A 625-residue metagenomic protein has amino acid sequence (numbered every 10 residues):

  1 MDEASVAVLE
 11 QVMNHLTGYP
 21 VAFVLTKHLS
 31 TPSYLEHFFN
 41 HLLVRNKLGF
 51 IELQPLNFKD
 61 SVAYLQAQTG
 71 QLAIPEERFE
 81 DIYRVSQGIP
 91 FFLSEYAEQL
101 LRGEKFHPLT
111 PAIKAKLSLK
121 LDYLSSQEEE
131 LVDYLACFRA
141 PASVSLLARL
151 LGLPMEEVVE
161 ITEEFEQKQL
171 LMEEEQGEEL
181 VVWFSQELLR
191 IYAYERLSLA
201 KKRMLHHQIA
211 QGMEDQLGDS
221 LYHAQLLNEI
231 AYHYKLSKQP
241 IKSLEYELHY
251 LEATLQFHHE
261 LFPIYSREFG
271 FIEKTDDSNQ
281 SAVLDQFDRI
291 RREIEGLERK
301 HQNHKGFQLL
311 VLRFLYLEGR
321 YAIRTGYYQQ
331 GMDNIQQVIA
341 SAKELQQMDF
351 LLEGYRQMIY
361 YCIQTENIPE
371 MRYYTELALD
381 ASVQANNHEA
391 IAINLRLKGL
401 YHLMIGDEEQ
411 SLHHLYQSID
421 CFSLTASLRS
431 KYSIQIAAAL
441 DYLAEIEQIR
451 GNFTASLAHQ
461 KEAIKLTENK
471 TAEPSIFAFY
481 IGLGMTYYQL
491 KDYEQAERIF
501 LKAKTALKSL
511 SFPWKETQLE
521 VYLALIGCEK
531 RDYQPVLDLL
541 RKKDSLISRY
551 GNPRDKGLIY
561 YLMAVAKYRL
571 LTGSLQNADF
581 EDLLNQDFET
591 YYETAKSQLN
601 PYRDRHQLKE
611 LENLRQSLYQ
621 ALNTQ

Functional and structural regions predicted by a protein language model:
V8-H41, N46-F50: Sensor-1/coupling segment of RecA-like P-loop NTPase cores
F23-T26, D60, Y64-Q68, A73-E273: Short secondary-structure boundary elements
K27, Y192, Y232-K235, Y250-E252 (+9 more regions): Tandem amphipathic alpha-helical repeat scaffolds
L48-D60: Conserved AAA+ ATPase "SRH/arginine-finger" region at the nucleotide-binding site
E163, K202-H207, S220-L227, P263 (+8 more regions): Helix-turn-helix repeat elements of alpha-solenoid scaffolds
Q167, Q211-D215, L251-E252, E295-Q302 (+7 more regions): Amphipathic alpha-helical segments of tetratricopeptide repeats
G177-E179, S220-L227, H258-F269, G306-V311 (+7 more regions): Alpha-solenoid helical repeat architecture
E245-S423: Leucine-rich, hydrophobic repeat-scaffold detector
